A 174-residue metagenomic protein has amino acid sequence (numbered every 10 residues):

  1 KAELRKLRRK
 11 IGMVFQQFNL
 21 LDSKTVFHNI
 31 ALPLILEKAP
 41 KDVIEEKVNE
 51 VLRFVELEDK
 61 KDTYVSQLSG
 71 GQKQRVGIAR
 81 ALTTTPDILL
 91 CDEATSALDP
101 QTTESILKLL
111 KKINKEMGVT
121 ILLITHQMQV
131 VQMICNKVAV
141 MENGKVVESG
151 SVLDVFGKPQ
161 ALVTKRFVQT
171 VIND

Functional and structural regions predicted by a protein language model:
K1-C135, A139-E142, V147-E148: ABC family nucleotide-binding domain
L153-D174: C-terminal boundary and immediately downstream tail of ABC-type ATPase nucleotide-binding domains
